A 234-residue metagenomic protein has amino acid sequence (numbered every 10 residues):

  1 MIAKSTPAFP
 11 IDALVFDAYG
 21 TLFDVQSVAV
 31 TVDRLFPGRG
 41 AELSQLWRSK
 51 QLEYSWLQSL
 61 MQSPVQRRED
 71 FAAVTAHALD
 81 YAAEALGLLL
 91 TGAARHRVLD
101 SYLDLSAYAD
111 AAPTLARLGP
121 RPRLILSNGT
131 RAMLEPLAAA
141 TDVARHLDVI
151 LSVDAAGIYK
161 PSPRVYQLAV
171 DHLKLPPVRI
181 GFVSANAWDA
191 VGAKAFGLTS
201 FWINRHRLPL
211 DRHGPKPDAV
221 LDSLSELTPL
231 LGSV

Functional and structural regions predicted by a protein language model:
I2-I11, A112, L126, T130-R131 (+1 more regions): Asp-based, Mg2+/Mn2+-dependent phosphohydrolase catalytic module
I2-L52: Active-site neighborhood of HAD-like aspartate-dependent phosphohydrolases
S27, E42, S106, A132-M133 (+1 more regions): Short alpha-helical
V28, L43, A94, V143-H146: Hydrophobic side chains within well-formed alpha-helices
T31, L46, H77-Y81, R97 (+4 more regions): Alpha-helical elements of Rossmann-like donor-binding domains used by nucleotide-donor carbohydrate transfer enzymes
V32-F36, T114-P120, L231: Alpha-helix C-terminal capping segments
L35, A41, S49, Y54-R97: A metal-dependent, Asp-based hydrolase signature
A73, L90-I125, R131, E135 (+1 more regions): Short, acidic loop-to-helix structural element flanking the phosphoryl-transfer center in phosphate-processing enzymes
